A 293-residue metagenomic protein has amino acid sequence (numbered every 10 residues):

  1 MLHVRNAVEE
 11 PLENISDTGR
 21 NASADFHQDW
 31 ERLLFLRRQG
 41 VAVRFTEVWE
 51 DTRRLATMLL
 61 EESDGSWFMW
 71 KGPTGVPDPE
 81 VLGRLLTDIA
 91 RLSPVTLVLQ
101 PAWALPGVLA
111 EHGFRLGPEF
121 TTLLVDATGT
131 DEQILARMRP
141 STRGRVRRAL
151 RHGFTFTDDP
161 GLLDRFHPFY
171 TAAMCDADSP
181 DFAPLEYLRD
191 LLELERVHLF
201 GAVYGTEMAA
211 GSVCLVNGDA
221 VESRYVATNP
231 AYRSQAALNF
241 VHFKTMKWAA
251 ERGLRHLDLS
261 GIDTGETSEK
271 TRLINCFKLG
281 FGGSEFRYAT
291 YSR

Functional and structural regions predicted by a protein language model:
L2-G65, W103-P118, V125, I134-Y232: A conserved beta-strand-loop-helix scaffold within acyl/acetyltransferase catalytic domains
F68-M69, G83-I89, R196-R293: Aromatic (often tryptophan-rich) hydrophobic motifs at membrane interfaces
K71-G75, L99-A104, P160: Structural motif
V76-D78, W103-G107, G265-K270: Acidic-and-aromatic substrate-binding clefts and catalytic sites of carbohydrate-active enzymes
V76-P77, G129-A136: Short, polar/flexible loop-turn hinges at active-site or ligand-entry regions and domain interfaces
E80-E119: Non-catalytic accessory segments adjacent to catalytic cores
V95-P101, T155-D158, G201, H256-L259 (+1 more regions): A structural signal for short, well-ordered beta-strand segments and their strand-loop junctions that often border
A102-W103, T128, I262: Flexible loop residues that form catalytic and substrate-binding hotspots at small-molecule/glycan-binding clefts
